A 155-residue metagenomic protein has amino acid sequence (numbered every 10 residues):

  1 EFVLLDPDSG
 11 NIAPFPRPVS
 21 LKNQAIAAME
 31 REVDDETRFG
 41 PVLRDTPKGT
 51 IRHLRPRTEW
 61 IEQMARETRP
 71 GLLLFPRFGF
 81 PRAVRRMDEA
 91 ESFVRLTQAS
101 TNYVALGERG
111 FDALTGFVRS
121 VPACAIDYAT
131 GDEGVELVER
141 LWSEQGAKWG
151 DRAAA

Functional and structural regions predicted by a protein language model:
F2-A155: Glycine-rich, often acidic-flanked micro-motifs that create phosphate/phosphodiester-binding or positioning elements
